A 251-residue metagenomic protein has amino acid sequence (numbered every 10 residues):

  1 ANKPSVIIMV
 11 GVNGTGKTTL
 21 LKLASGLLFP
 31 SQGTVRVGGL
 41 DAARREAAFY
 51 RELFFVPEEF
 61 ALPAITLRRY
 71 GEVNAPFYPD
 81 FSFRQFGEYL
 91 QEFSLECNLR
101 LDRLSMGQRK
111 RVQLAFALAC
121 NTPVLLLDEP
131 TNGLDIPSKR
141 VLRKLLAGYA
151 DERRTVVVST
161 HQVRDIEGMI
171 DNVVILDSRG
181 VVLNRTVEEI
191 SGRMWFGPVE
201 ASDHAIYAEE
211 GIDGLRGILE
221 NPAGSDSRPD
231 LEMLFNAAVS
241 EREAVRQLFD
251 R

Functional and structural regions predicted by a protein language model:
A1-T19: Primarily NTPase-proximal linker/entry elements flanking Walker-type ATP/GTP-binding cores
S25: Helix-to-loop junction immediately C-terminal to a conserved catalytic motif
G33-D41, F49: Conserved ABC transporter NBD signature motif
A47-V112: ABC-family P-loop ATPase nucleotide-binding domains
L114, L134: Hydrophobic anchor residue at the start of the ABC signature
L125-E129: Catalytic Walker B motif of ABC-type/P-loop ATPase nucleotide-binding domains
V141-V157, H161-L219: ABC transporter nucleotide-binding domain
